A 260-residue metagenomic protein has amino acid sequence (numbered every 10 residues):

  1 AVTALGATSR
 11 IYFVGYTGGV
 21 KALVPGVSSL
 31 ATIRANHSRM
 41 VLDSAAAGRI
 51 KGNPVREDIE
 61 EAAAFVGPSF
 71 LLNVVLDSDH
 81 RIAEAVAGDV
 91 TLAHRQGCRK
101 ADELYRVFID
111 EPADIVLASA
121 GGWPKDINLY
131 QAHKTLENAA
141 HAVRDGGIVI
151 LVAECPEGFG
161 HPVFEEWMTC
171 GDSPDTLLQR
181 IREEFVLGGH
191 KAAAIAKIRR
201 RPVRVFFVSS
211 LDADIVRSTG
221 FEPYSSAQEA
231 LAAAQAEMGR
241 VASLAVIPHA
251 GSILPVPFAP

Functional and structural regions predicted by a protein language model:
A1-I109: Conserved, well-structured core segments that form the ligand-binding/active-site neighborhood of functional domains
T3-L5, D114-S119, I150, A245-V246: Structural motif
S9, V74-H80, G122, P156-E157 (+1 more regions): Glycine-rich beta-alpha junction loops
Y105-L117, P162: A glycine-rich, aromatic-flanked flexible loop/lid motif
I115-G121, C155, E166: Redox cofactor-anchoring modules in respiratory/redox and cofactor-processing assemblies
G121-Q131: Short, glycine-rich nucleotide/cofactor-binding loops
A132-P260: C-terminal non-catalytic interaction/assembly regions of soluble proteins
